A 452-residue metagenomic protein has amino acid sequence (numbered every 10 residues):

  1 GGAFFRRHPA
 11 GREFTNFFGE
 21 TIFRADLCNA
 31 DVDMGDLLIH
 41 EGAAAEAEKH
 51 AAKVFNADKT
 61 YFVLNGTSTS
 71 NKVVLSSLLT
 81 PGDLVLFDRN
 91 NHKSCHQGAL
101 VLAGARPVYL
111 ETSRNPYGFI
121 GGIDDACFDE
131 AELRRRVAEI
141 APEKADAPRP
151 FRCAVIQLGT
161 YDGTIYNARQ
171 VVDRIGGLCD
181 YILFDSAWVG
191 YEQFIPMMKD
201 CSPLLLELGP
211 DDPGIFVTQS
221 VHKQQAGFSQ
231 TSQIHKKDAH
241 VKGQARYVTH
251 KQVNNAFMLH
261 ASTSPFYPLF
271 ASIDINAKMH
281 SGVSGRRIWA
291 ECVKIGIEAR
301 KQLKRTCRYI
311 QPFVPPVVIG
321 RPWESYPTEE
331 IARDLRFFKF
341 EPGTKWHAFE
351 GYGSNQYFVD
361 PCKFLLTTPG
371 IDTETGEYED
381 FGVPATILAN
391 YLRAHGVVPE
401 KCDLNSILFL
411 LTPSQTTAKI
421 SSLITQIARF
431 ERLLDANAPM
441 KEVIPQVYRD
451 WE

Functional and structural regions predicted by a protein language model:
G1-D36, E41, A45, A52-K53 (+2 more regions): Non-catalytic terminal extensions of PLP-dependent enzymes
M34-A44, T60-L64, Q157, Y161 (+1 more regions): Short acidic-aromatic active-site loops that bind/stabilize oxyanions
I39-E46, T69-S70, P268: Generic alpha-helix structural propensity
A45, K49, F151-R152: Acidic/polar, low-complexity linker and loop regions
K53, N65-T80, L84-C307: Conserved PLP-enzyme active-site core in the AAT-like
A57: Multi-pass membrane catalytic core of lipid/isoprenoid biosynthesis enzymes
T60-Y61, T218, G396-E400: A short linear hydrophobic-aromatic micro-motif
Y61, A154-Q157, I407-T412: Short glycine-rich or small-residue beta-strand-to-loop segments that form or flank ligand, phosphate, metal/Fe-S
